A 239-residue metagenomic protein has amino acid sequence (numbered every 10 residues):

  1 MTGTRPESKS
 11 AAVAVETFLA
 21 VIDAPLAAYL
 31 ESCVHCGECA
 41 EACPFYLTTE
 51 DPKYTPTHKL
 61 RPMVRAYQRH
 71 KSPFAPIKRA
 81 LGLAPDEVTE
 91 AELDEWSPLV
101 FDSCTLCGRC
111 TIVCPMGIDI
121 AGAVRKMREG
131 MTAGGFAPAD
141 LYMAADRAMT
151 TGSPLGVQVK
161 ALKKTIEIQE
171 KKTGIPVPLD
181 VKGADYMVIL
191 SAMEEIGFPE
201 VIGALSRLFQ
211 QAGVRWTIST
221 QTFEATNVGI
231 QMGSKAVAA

Functional and structural regions predicted by a protein language model:
M1, Y46-L47, A66: N-terminal capping/interface segment
T2-V15: DNA-contacting interfaces and partner/effector-binding or oligomerization modules in DNA-centric proteins
A20-L30, L60, V64-A239: Iron-sulfur-cluster electron-transfer modules
G37: Residues that scaffold, gate, or flank divalent-cation-dependent active/transport sites
A42-F45, T49, M116, I120: Short, non-ligating residues that shape and space the ligands of small metal-coordination modules and catalytic
T49-P62: N-terminal cofactor/phosphate-binding cores enriched in small/glycine residues, especially glycine-rich loops such as
